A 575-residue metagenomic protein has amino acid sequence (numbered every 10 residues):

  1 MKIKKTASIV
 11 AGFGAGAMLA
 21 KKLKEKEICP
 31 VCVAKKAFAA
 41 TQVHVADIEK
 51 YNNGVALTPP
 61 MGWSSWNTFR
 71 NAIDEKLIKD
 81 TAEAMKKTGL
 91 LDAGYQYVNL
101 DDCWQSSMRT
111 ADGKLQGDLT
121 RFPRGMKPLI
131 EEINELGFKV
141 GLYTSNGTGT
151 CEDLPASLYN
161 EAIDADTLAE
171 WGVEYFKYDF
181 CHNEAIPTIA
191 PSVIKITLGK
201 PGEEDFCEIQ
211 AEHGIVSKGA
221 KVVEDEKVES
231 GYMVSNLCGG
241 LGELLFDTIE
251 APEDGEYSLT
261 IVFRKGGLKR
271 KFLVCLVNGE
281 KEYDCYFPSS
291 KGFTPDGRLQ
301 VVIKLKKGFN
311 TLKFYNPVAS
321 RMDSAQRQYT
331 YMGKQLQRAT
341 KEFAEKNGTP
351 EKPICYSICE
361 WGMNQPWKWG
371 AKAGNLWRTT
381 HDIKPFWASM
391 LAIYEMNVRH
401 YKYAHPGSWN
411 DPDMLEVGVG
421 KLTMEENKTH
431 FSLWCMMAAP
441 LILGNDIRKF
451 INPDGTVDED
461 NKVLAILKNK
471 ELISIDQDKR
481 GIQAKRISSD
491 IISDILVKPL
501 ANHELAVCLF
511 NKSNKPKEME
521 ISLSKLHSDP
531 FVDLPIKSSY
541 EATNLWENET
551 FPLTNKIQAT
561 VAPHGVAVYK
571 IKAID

Functional and structural regions predicted by a protein language model:
K2-K24: Hydrophobic alpha-helical topogenic segments used for membrane insertion/localization
P30-E75, K79, L336-K341: N-terminal module-boundary/linker segments of secreted carbohydrate-active enzymes
L77, T81-T188: Aromatic-lined carbohydrate-binding/catalytic grooves of carbohydrate-active enzymes
A190-D323, S528-S539: Extracytoplasmic
Y232, Y403-I491: Aromatic- and carboxylate-lined catalytic core of secreted/periplasmic carbohydrate-active enzymes
I249, V262, W434-M437, I442-G444 (+1 more regions): Carbohydrate-binding surface patches
N310-F314, L553-D575: C-terminal beta-strand-rich structural cap/linker in extracellular carbohydrate-active enzymes
D323-T330, K334-N445: Glycan-recognition surfaces
